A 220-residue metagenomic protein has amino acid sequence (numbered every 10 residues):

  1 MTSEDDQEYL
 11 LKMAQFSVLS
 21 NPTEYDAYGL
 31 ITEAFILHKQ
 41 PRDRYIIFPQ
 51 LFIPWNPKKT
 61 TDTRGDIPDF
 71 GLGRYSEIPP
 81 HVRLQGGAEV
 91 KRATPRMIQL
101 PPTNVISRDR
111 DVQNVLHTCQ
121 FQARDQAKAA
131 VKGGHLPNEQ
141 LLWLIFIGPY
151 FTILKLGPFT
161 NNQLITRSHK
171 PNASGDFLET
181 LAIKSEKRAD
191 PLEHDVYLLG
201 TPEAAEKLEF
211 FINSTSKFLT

Functional and structural regions predicted by a protein language model:
T2-L142, Y150, P158-T220: A short, conserved, highly charged catalytic patch centered on acidic carboxylates
